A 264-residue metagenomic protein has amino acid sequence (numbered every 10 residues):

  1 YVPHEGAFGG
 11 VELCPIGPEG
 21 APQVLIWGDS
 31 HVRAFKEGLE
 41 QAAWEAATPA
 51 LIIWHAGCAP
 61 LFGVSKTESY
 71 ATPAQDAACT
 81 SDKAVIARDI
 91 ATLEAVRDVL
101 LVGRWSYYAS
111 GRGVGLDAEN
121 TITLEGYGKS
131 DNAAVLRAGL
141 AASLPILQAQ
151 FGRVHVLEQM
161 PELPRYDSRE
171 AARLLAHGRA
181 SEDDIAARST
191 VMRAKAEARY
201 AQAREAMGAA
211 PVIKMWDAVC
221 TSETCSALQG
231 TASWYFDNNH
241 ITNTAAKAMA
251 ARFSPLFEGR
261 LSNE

Functional and structural regions predicted by a protein language model:
Y1-E264: Extracellular/periplasmic envelope-modification machinery, especially enzymes that add or remove acyl/ester groups on
